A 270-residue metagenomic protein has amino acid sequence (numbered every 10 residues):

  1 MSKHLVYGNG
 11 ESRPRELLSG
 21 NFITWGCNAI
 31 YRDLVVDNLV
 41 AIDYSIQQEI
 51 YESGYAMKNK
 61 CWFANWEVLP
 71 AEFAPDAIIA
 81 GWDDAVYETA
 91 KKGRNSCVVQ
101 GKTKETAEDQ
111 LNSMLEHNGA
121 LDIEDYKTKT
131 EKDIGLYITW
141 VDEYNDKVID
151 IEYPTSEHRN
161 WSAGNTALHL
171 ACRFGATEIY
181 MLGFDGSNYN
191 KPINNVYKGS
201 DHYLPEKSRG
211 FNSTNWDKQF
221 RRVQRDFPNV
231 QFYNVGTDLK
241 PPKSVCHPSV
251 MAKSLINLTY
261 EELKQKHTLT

Functional and structural regions predicted by a protein language model:
M1-T270: Metal-ion/cofactor- or nucleotide/acyl-coenzyme-handling active-site neighborhoods
